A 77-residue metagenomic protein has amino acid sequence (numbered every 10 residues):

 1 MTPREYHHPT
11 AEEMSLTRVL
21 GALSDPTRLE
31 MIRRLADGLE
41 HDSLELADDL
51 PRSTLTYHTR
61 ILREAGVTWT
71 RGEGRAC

Functional and structural regions predicted by a protein language model:
T2-L20: Short, Lys/Arg-enriched N-terminal segment that forms or immediately precedes the first helix of a structured domain
M14-T54, E73-C77: N-terminal helix-turn-helix DNA-binding core of bacterial DNA-binding proteins
M31, R63-E64: A ubiquitous, low-specificity "background" feature that marks scattered single residues across proteins without
T59-R60: Short, hydrophobic-biased segments on the C-terminal half of alpha helices that form "recognition helices"
E64-G74: Beta-hairpin "wing" of winged helix-turn-helix
